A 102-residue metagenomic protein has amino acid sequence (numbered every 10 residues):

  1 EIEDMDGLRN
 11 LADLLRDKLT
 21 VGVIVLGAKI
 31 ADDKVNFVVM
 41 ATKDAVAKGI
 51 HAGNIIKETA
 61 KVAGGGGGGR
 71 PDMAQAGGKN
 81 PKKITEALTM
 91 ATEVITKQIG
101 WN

Functional and structural regions predicted by a protein language model:
E1-N102: Glycine-rich, acidic loop segments that terminate in or are immediately followed by a histidine
